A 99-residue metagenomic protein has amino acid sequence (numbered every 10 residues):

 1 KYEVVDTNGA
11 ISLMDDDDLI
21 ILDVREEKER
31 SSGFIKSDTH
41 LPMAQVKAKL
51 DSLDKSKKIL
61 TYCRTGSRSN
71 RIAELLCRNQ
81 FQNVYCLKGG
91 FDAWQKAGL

Functional and structural regions predicted by a protein language model:
K1-L19, E27-K58, R64-L99: Rhodanese-like catalytic fold shared by cysteine-dependent sulfurtransferases and DSP/PTP-type phosphatases
L22: Active-site flanking residues adjacent to catalytic metal/cofactor-binding acidic residues
